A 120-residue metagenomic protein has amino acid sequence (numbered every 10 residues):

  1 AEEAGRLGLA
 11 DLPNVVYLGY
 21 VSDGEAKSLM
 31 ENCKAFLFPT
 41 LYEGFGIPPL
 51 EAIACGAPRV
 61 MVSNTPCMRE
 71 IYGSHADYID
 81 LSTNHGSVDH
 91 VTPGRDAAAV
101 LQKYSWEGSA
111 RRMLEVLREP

Functional and structural regions predicted by a protein language model:
A1-P120: Carbohydrate transferase catalytic cores enriched for Leloir-type hexosyltransferases
